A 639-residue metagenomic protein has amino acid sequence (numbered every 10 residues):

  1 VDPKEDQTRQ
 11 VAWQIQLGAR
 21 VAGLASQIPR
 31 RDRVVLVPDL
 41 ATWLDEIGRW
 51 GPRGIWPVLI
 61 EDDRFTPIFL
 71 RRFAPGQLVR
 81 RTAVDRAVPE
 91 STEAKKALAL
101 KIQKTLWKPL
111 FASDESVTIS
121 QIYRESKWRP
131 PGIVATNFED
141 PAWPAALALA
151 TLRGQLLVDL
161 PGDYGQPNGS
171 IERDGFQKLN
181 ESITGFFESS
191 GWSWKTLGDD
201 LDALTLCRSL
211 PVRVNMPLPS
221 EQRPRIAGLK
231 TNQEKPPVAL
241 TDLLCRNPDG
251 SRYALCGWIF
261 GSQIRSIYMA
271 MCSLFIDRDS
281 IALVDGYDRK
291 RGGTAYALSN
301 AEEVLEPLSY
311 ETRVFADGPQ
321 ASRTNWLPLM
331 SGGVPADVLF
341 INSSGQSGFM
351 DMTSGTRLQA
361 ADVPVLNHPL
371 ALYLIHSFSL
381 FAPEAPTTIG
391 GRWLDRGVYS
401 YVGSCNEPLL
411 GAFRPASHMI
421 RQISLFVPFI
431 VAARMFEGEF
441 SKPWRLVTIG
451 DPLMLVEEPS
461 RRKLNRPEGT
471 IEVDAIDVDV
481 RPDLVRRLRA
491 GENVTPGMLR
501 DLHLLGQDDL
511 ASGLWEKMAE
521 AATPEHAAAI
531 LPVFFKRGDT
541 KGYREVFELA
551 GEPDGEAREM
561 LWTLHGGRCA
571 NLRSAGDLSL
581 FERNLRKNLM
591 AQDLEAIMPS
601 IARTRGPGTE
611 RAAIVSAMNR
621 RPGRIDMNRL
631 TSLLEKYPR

Functional and structural regions predicted by a protein language model:
V1, E5-Q10, P38-I47, G54-V79 (+5 more regions): Cysteine-dependent hydrolase recognition
G23-A25: His/Glu-rich zincin catalytic helix
D32-L36: Short, recurring structural edge motifs at helix starts
R481, D509-M518, K541-P553, S574-K587 (+3 more regions): Alpha-helical repeat scaffolds
L504, V533-K536, E552, G567-N571 (+4 more regions): Positions within ordered alpha-helical repeat solenoids
T523-A529, D554-L564, N588-M598, G608-R611 (+2 more regions): Boundary/linker segments of alpha-helical solenoid repeat arrays
E525-L572: Long amphipathic alpha-helical scaffold regions
